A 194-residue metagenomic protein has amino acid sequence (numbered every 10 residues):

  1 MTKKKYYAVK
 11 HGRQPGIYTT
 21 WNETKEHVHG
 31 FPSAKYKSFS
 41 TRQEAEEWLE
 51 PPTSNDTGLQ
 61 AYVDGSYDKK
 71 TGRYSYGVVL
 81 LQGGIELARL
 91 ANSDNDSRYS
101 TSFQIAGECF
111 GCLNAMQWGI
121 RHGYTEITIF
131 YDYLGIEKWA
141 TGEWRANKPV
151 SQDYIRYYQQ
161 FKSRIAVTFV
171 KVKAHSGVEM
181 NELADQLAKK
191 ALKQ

Functional and structural regions predicted by a protein language model:
T2, P51-D56, A91, K193-Q194: Eukaryotic low-complexity, Ser/Thr/Pro- and acidic-rich intrinsically disordered regulatory regions
T2, T19-N22, S38, R42-Q43 (+1 more regions): Intrinsically disordered, low-complexity linker/tail regions enriched in polar/charged residues
K3-Y6, G58-Q60: Extreme N-terminal starter segment of soluble prokaryotic enzymes
K4-Q14: A short beta-strand micro-motif
G12-I17, G30-T41: A short, exposed loop/beta-hairpin motif centered on an aromatic-Gly-Thr core
E26, N55-C109, W118, H122: RNase H-like nuclease fold core
E47-Q60, Q160, R164: A cross-kingdom feature marking charged/low-complexity
G65-G72, C112-L187, L192: RNase H catalytic domain
